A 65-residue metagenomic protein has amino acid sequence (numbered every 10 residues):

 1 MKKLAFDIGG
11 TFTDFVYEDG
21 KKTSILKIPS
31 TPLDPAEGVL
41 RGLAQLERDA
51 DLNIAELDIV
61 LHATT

Functional and structural regions predicted by a protein language model:
M1-T65: N-terminally biased helix-coil "hinge/interface" segments that flank
